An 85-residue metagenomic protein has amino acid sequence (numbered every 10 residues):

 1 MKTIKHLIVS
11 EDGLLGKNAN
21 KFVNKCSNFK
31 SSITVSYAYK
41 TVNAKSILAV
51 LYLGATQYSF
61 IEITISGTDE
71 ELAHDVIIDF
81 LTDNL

Functional and structural regions predicted by a protein language model:
M1-K2, L85: Absolute protein N-terminus
K2-T3, F29, Q57: A generic structural signal for well-ordered coil/turn residues at beta-strand boundaries that shape enzyme active-site
K5, I33, S59-I61: Conserved beta-strand core positions
L7-N43, Y52-L53: Compact, glycine-rich, soluble single-domain proteins
L15, N24, T41, I47 (+1 more regions): Long, contiguous binding/interaction regions
Y52-L85: C-terminal structural segments of small proteins and small subunits
